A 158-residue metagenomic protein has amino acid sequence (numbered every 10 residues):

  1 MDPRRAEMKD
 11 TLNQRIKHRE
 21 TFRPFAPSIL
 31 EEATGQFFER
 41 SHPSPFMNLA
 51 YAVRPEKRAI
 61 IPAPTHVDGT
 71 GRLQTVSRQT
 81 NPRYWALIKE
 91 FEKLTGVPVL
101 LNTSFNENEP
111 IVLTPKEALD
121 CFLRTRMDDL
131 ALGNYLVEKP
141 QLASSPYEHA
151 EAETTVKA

Functional and structural regions predicted by a protein language model:
M1-A158: Flexible beta->alpha loop and helix N-cap segments adjacent to enzyme active/binding sites
